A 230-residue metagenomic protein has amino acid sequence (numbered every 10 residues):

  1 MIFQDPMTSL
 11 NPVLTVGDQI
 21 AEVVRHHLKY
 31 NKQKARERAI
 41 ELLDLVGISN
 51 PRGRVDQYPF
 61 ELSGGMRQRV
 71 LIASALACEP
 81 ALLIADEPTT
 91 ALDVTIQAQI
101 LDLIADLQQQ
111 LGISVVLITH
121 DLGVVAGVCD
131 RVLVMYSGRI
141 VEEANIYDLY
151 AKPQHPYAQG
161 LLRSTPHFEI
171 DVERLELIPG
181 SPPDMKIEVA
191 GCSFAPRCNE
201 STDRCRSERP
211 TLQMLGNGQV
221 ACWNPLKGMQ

Functional and structural regions predicted by a protein language model:
D5, E37, G53-Y58, E173: Interfacial catalytic loop of ABC nucleotide-binding domains
V16-K34, D44-I48, A144: ABC-type ATPase nucleotide-binding domains, specifically the catalytic core motifs of the NBD
I20, I72, I96, I100: Hydrophobic anchor residue at the start of the ABC signature
K34-G53, L162-R163: Conserved ABC ATPase "signature" region
R52, E143-Q230: Short catalytic/signature loops enriched in Gly
Q57-L62, M66: Conserved ABC ATPase signature
E79, I84-P88, L92-E173: P-loop NTP-binding/switch modules centered on Walker-like glycine-rich loops
